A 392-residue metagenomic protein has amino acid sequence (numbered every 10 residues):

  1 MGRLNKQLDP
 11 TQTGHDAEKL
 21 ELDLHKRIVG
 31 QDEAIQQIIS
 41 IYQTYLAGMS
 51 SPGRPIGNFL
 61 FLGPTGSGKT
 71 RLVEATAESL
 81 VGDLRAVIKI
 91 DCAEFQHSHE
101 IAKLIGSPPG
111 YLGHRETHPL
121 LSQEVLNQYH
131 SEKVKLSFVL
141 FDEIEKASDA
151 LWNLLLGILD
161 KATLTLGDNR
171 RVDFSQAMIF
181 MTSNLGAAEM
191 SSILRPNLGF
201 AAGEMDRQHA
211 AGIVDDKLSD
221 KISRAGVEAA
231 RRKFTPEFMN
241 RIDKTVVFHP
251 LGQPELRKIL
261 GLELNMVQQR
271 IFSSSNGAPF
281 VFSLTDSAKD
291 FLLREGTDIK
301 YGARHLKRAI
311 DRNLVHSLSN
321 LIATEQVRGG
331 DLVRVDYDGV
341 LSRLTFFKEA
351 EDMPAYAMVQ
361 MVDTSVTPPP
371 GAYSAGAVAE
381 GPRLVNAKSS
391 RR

Functional and structural regions predicted by a protein language model:
M1-R392: AAA+ P-loop NTPase nucleotide-binding core of proteostasis motors
